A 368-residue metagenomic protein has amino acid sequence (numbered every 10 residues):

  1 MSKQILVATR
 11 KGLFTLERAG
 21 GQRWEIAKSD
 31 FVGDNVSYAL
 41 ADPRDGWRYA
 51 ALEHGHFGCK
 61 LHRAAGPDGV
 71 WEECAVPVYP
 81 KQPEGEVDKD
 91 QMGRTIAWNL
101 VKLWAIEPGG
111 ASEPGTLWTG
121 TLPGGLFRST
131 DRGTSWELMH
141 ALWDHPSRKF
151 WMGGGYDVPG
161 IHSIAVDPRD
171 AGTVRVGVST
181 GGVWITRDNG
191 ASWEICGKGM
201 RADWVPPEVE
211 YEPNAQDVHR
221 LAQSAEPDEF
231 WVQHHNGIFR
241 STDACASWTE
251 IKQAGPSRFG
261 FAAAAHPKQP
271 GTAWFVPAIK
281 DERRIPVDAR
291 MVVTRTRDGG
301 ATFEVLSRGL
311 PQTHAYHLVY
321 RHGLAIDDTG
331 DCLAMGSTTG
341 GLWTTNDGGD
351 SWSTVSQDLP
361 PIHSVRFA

Functional and structural regions predicted by a protein language model:
M1-A368: Extracellular glycan-interacting surfaces
